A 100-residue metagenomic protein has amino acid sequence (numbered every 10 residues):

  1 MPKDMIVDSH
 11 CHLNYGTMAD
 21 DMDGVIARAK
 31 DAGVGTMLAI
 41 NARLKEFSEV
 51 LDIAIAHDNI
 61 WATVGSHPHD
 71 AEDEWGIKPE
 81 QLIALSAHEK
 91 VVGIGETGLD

Functional and structural regions predicted by a protein language model:
M1-D100: Mid-domain alpha/beta scaffold segments of enzyme catalytic cores
